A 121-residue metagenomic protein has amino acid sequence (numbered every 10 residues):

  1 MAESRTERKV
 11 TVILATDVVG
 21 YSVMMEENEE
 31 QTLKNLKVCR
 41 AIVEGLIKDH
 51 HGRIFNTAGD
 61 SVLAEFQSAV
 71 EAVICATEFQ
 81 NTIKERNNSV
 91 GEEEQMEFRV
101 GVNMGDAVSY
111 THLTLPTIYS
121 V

Functional and structural regions predicted by a protein language model:
A2-E78, T82: Catalytic NTP-binding/metal-coordinating core of nucleotidyl cyclase/transferase enzymes
V18, A107, L115: Hydrophobic pocket-lining residues within nucleotide cofactor-binding pockets
S22-M25, N87, V108: Short amphipathic alpha-helical interaction patches enriched in hydrophobic/aromatic residues with interspersed Lys/Arg
Q80, E92-Q95, L113: Cross-kingdom TIR/SEFIR domain
K84-E92: Active-site phosphate-binding and catalytic loops of NTP-dependent enzymes
E94-S109: A short glycine-enriched loop-to-beta-strand structural element that forms part of the catalytic core of nucleotide
H112-V121: Single conserved hydrophobic/aromatic residue that forms the stacking wall/gate of nucleotide- or nucleobase-binding
